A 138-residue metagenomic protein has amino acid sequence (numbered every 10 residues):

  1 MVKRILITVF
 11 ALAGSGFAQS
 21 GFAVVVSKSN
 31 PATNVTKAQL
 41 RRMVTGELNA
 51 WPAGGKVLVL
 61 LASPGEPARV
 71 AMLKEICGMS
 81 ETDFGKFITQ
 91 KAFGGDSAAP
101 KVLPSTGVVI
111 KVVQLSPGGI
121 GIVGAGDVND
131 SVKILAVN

Functional and structural regions predicted by a protein language model:
M1-V2: N-terminal secretory signal peptides that target proteins for export/translocation
I5-A13: Sec-dependent N-terminal signal peptides
Q19-N138: Exported/periplasmic ABC-transporter solute-binding proteins
